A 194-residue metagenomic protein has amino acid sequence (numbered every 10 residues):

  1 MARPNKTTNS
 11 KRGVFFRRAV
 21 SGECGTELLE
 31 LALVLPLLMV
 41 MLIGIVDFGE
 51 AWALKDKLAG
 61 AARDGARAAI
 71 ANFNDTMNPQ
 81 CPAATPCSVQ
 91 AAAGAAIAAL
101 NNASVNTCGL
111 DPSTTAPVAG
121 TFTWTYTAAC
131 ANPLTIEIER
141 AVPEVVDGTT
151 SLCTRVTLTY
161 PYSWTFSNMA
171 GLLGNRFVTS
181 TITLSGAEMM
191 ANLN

Functional and structural regions predicted by a protein language model:
A2, A66-T157, N194: Short amphipathic secondary-structure patches
A2-A99: Alpha-helical assembly-interface signal, strongest on the long, hydrophobic N-terminal helix that forms
A2-R3, T76, T159-N194: Low-complexity, S/T/G/P-rich flexible repeat/linker segments used as non-globular hinges and stalks within
T7, R12, I138-R140, M189: Intrinsic disorder/low-complexity segments enriched in polar/small residues
E23, G148-S151, T183: A generic fold-level signal
A32, T149-S151, T179: Transmembrane beta-barrel outer-membrane domains
E50, F122-W124, Y162: Short, low-complexity intrinsically disordered segments
